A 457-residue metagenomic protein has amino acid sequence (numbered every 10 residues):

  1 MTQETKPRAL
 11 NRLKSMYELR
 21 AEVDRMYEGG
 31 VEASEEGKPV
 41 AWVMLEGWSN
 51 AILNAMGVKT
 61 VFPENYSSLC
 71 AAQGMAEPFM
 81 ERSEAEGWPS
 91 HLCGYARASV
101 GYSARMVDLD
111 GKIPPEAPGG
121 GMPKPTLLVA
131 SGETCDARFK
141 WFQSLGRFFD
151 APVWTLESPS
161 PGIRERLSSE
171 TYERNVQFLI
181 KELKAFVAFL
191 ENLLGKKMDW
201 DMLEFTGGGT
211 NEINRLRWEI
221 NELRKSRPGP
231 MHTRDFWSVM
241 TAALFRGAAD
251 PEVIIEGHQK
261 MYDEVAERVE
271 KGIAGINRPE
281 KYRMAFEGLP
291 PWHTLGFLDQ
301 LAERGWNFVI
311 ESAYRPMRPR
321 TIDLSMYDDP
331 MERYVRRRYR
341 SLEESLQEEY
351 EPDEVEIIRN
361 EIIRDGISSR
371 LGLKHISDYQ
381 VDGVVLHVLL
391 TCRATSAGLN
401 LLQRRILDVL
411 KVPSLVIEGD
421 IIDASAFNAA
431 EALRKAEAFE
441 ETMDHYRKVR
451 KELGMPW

Functional and structural regions predicted by a protein language model:
T2-P39, I180-R320, E361: A charged, amphipathic alpha-helical module
E35, E46, N54-E84, G288-R364 (+1 more regions): Redox- and metal-dependent alpha/beta enzyme cores, enriched for Fe-S-associated oxidoreductases and cofactor-handling
V40-G121, T134, W141-F142: An N-terminal, globular interaction/scaffold subdomain
G94-R105, E182-E204, R336-D365, T442-W457: Extended, charge-rich low-complexity interaction segments
K112-E116, D353-Y379, A397-L401: A short, acidic, amphipathic alpha-helical segment used as a generic capping/interface helix at domain edges
P125, I376, Q380-L386: Proline-aspartate-enriched helix->loop->beta-strand connector
Q143-H232, E441-W457: Cap/lid and interdomain-hinge subdomains that line or gate substrate/regulatory clefts in soluble alpha/beta enzymes
N400-W457: Peripheral docking tails and interdomain loops at the edges of cofactor- or intermediate-handling domains
